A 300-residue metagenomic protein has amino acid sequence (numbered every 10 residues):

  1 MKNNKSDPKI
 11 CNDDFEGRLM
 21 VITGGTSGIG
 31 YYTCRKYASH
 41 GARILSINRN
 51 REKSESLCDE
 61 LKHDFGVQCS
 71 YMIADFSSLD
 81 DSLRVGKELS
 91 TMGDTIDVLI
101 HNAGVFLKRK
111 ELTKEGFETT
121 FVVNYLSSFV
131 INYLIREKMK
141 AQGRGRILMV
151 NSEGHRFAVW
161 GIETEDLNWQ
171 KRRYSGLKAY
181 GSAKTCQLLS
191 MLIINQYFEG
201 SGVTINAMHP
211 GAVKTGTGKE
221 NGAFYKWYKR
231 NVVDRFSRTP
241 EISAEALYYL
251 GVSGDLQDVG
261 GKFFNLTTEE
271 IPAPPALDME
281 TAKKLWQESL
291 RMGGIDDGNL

Functional and structural regions predicted by a protein language model:
K2-G216, I295-L300: Rossmann-fold NAD(P)H-dependent dehydrogenase/reductase core
S46, A74, R235, P274-L277: Pocket-edge positions in alpha/beta enzyme catalytic cores
S82, A183, A207, N231-E270 (+2 more regions): C-terminal helical subdomain
F106, E270-I271: Short, active-site-adjacent cap segments at secondary-structure transitions
L167-K171, A223-V233: A short C-terminal helix-loop "cap" of Rossmann-like NAD(P)-dependent dehydrogenase/epimerase domains
E280-L300: Amphipathic terminal alpha-helices
